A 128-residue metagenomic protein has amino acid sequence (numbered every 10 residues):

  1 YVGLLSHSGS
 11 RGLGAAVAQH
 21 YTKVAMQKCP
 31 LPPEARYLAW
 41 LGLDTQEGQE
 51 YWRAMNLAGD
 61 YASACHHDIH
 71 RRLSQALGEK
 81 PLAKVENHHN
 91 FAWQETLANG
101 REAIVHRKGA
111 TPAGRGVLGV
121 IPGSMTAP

Functional and structural regions predicted by a protein language model:
Y1-P128: Domain-length cofactor-binding catalytic modules of enzymes
